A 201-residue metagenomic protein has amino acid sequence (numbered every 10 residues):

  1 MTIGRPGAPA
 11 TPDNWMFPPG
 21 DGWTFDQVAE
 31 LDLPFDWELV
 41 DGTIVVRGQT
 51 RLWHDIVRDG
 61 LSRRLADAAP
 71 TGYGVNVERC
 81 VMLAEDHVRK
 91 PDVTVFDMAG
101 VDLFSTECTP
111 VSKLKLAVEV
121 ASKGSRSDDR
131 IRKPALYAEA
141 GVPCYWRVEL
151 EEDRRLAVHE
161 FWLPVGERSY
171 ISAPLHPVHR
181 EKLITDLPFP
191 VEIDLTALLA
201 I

Functional and structural regions predicted by a protein language model:
M1-I201: Gly/Pro/Ser/Thr-rich low-complexity, intrinsically disordered segments predominantly at protein N-termini
